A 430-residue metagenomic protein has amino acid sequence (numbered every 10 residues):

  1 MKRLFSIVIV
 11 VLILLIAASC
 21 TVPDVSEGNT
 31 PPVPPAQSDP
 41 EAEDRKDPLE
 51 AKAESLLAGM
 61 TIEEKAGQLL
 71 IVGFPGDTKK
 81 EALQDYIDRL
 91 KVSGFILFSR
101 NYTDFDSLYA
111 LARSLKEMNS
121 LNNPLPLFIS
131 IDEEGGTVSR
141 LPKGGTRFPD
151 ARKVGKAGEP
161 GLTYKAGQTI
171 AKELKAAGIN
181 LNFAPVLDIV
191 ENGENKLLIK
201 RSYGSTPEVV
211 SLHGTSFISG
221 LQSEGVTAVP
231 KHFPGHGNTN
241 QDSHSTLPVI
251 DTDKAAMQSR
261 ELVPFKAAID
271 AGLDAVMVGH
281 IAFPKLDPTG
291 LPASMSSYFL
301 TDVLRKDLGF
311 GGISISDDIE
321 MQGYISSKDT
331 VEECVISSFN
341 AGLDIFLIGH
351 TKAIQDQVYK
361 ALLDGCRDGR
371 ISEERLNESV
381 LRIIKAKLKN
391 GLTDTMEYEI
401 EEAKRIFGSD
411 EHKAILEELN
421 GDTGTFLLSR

Functional and structural regions predicted by a protein language model:
M1-I7: Positively charged n-region of N-terminal signal peptides that target proteins for export
K2, C20-R89, I325-R430: Preference for extracellular/luminal or secreted protein segments
D39-E43, V72-D77, G94-T103, A151-Y164 (+7 more regions): Second-shell loop/turn segments in exported
T61, T103-N123, L127, V209-E374: Second-shell residues forming the walls of enzyme active-site clefts
G67-F74, V92-L97, L127-E133, L181-P185 (+5 more regions): Hydrophobic faces of well-ordered beta-strands that scaffold small-molecule active sites in alpha/beta enzyme cores
K116-T146, A166-D188, V210-P234: Glycine-rich, aromatic-flanked loop segments that form ligand/cofactor-binding clefts across common enzyme folds
L141-T146, N180-K200, K231-L247, G279-A282: Active-site-proximal loop/short-helix segments that contain or immediately flank catalytic acid/base residue(s)
